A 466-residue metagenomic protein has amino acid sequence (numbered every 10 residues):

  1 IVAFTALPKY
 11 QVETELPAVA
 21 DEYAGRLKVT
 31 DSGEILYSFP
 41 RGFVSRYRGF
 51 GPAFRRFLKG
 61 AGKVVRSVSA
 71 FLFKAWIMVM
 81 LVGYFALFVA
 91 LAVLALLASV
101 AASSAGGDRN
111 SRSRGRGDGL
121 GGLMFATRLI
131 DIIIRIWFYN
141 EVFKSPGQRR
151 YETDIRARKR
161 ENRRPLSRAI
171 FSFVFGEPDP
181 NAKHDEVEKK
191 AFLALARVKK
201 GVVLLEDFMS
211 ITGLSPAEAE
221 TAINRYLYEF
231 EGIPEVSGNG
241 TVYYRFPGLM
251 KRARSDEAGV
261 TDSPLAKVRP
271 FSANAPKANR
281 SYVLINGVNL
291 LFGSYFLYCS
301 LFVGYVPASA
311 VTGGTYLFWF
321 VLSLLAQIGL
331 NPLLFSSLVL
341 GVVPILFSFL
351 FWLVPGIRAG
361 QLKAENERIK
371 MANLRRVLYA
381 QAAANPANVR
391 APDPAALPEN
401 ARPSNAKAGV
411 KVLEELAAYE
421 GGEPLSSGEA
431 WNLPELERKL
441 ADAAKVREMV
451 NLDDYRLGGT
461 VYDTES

Functional and structural regions predicted by a protein language model:
V2-S466: Long, charge-rich, low-complexity intrinsically disordered regions
